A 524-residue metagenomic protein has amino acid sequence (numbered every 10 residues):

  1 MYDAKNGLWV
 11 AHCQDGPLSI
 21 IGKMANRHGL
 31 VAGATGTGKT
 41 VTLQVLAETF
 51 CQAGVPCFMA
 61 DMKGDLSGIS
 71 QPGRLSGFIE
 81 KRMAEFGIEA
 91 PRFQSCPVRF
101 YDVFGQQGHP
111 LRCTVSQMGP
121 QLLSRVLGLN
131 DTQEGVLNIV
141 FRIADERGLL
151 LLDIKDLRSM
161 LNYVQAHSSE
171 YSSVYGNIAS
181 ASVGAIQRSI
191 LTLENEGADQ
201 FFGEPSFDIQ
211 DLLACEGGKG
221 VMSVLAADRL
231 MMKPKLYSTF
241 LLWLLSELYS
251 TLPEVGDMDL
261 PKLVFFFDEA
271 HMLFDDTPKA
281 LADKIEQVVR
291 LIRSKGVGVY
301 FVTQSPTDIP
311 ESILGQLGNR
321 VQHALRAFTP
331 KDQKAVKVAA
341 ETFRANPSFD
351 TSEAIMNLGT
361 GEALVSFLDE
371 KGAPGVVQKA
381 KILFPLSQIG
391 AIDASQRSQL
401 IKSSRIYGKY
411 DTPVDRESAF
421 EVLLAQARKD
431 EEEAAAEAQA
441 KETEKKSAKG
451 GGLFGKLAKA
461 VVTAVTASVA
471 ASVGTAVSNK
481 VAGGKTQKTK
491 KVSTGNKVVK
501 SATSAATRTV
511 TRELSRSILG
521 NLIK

Functional and structural regions predicted by a protein language model:
M1-P17: N-terminal pre-Walker A segment at the start of P-loop NTPase domains
N6, P110-S116, L127, V321 (+4 more regions): Conserved P-loop NTPase motor module
C13-G22, L212-L213: Pre-Walker A adenine-sensing motif
V31-T35, T277, P306: The conserved Walker
K39: Conserved lysine of the Walker
V45-A47, S70-A90, Q287-A373: Conserved ATP-driven motor cores of ASCE-family P-loop NTPases powering translocation/secretion/packaging/pilus
A47-C57, G64-Q287, N357-L358, V365 (+1 more regions): P-loop NTPase motor domains
E437-K524: Long amphipathic alpha-helical segments used for membrane anchoring, targeting, substrate engagement, or oligomerization
